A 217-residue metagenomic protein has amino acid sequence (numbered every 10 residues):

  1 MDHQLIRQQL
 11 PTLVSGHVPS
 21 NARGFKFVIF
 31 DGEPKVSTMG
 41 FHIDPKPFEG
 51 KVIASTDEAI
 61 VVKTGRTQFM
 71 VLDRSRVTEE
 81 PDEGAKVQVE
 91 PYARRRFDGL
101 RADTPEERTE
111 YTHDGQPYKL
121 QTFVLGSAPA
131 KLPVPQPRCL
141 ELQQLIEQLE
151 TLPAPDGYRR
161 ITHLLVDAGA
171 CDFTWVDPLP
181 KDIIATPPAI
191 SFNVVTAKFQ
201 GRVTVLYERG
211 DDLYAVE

Functional and structural regions predicted by a protein language model:
M1-V28: OB/S1-fold single-stranded nucleic-acid-binding modules and their adjacent gly/ser/pro-rich low-complexity linkers
Q8, K26-D57: Structural detector for short beta-strands of small beta-barrel domains
N21-M39, K131-A197: Negatively charged, low-complexity tracts enriched in Asp/Glu with abundant Ser/Thr
G65-P81: Beta-strand/loop nucleic-acid-binding surfaces
T67-M70, F199-E217: Intrinsically disordered, low-complexity regulatory segments enriched in Ser/Thr/Pro and charged residues
P81-T104: Flexible glycine-rich surface loops and low-complexity tracts that mediate binding to linear polymers
Q88-P91, P188-F192, T204-Y207, L213: Eukaryotic intrinsically disordered, low-complexity regulatory linkers and tails enriched in Ser/Thr/Pro
P105-P133: Short peripheral tails and domain-boundary helices/loops at the edges of structured domains
